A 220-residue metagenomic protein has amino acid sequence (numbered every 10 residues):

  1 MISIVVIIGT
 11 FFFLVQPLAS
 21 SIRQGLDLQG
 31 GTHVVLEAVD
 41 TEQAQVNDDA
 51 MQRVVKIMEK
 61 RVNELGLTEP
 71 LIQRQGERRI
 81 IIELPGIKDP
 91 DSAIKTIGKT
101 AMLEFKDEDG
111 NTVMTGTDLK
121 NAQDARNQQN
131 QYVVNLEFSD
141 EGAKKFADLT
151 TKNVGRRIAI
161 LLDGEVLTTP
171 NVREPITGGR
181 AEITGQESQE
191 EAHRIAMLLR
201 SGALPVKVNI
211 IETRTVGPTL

Functional and structural regions predicted by a protein language model:
M1-L220: A structural signal for conserved, well-ordered secondary-structure elements that form binding/interaction cores
